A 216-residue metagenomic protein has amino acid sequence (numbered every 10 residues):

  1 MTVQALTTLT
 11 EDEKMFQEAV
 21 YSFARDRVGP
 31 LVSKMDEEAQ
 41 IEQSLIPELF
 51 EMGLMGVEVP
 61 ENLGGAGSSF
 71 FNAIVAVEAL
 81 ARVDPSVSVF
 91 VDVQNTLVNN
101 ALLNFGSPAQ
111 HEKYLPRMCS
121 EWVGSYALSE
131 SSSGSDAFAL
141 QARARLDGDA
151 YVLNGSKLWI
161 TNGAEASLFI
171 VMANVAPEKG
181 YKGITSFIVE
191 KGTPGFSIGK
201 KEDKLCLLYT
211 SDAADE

Functional and structural regions predicted by a protein language model:
M1-V93, K113, R117: Amphipathic, small/basic residue-rich leader segments at the start of a protein or domain
E13, A24, A76, S107 (+3 more regions): Buried hydrophobic positions in well-ordered alpha/beta secondary-structure cores of metabolic enzymes
N62, L128-S133, L158-W159, K201-L205: Short, solvent-exposed loop/turn elements at beta->coil junctions and helix N-caps that rim active or binding pockets
V89-A109, G134-A137: N-terminal glycine-rich flavin-associated loop
S120-L128: A short, Trp-centered hydrophobic/proline-enriched beta-strand micro-motif
A142-R145: A structural signal for short hydrophobic beta-strand segments in well-ordered beta-sheet cores
A150, N154-K200: A short core secondary-structure module
Y209-A214: Conserved small/polar residues in nucleotide/adenosyl-binding loops
